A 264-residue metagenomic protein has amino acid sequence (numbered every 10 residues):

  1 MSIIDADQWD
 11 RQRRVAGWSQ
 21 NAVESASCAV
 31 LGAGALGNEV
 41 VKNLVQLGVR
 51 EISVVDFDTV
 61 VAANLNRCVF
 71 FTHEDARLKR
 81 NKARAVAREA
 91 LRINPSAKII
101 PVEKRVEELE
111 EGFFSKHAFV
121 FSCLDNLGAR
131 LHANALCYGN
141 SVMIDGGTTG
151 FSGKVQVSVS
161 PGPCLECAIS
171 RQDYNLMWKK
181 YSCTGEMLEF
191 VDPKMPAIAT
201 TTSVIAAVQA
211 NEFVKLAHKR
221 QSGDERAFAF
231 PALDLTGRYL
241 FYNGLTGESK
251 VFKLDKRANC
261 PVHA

Functional and structural regions predicted by a protein language model:
S2-A6, A22, S27-C28, E108-A264: Glycine-rich phosphate/adenylate-binding loop
A6-N21, V61: Short glycine/proline-centered loop/turn elements that form peptide/ligand docking sites
S27, R50-I52, K98: Residues at the starts of beta-strands that form the adenosine-phosphate
V30-G32, V55: Conserved N-terminal Rossmann-fold NAD(P)-binding element of oxidoreductases
L36-G37: Hydrophobic/small residue at the entry helix of a nucleotide-binding pocket
V41-K42: Generic hydrophobic/aromatic pocket-lining and core-packing "Φ" positions
E51-N94: Glycine-rich phosphate-binding loop and adjoining beta1-alpha1-beta2 segment of Rossmann-like nucleotide-binding folds
L78-L131: A structured beta-alpha segment of the ubiquitous adenosine-cofactor-binding alpha/beta core
